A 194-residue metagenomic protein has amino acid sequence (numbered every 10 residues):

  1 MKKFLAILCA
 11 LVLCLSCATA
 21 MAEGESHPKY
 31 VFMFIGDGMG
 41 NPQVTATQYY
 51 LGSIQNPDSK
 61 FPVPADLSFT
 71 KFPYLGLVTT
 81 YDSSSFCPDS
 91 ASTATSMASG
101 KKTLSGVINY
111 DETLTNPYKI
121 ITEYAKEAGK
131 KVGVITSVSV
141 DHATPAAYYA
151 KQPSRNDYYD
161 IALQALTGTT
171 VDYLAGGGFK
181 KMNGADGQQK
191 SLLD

Functional and structural regions predicted by a protein language model:
M1, A18-E23: Intrinsically disordered, low-complexity Ser/Thr/Pro-rich tracts
M1-L8: Positively charged n-region of N-terminal signal peptides that target proteins for export
E23-D194: N-terminal catalytic scaffold of extracellular/periplasmic and nuclease hydrolases that process anionic headgroups
